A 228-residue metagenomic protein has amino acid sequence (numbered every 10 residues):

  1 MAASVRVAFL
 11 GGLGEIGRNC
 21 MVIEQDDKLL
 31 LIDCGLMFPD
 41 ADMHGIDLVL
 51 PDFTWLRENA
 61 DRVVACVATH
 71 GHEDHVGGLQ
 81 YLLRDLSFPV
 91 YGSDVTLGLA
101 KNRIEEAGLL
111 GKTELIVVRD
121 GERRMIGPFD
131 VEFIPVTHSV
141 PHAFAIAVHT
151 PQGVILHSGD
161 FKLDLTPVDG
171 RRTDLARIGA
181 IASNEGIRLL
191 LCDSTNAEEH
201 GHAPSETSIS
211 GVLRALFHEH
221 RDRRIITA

Functional and structural regions predicted by a protein language model:
M1-V67, H72-A228: His/Asp/Glu-rich metal-coordinating catalytic cores of metallo-dependent phosphodiesterases/hydrolases acting on
